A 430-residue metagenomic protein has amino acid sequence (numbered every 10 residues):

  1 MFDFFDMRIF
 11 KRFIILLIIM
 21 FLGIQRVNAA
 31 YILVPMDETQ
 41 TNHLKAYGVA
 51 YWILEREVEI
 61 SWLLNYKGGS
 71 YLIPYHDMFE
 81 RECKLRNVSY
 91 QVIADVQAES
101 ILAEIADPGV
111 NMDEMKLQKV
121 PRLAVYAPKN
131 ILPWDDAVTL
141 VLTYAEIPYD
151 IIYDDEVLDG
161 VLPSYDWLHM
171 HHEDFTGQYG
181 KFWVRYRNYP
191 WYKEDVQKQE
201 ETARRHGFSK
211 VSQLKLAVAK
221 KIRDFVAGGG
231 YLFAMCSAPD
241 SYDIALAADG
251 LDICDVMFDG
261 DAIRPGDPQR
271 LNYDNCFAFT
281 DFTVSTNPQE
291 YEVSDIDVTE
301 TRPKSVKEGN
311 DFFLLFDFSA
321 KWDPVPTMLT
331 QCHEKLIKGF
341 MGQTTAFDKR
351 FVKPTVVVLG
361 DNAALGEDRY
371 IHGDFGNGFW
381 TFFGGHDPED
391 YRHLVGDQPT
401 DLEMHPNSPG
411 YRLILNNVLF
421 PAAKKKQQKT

Functional and structural regions predicted by a protein language model:
M1-I14: Bacterial N-terminal signal peptides that target proteins for export
R12-G23: Bacterial N-terminal signal peptides
A29-D136, A145-P148, G385: Hydrophobic targeting/anchoring helices
A30-P35, T41-L72, D252, F351-T430: Extracellular ligand-binding/catalytic regions of CAZymes and related secreted enzymes and adhesion modules
Y31-I32, D37-T41, Y71-L72, H76-R81 (+2 more regions): Helical hinge/lid and interdomain linker segments adjacent to catalytic or ligand-binding clefts that mediate domain
K116-K119, G160-P163, F225, D374-G376: Extracellular/periplasmic catalytic domains that process cell-envelope and extracellular macromolecules
D136, T143, D240, R270-V395: Catalytic beta-strand/loop cores that center a nucleophilic Ser/Cys/Thr and support acyl-enzyme chemistry
K181-F316: A glycine-rich, often tryptophan-bearing local segment used as a flexible ligand/cofactor-contacting loop or short
